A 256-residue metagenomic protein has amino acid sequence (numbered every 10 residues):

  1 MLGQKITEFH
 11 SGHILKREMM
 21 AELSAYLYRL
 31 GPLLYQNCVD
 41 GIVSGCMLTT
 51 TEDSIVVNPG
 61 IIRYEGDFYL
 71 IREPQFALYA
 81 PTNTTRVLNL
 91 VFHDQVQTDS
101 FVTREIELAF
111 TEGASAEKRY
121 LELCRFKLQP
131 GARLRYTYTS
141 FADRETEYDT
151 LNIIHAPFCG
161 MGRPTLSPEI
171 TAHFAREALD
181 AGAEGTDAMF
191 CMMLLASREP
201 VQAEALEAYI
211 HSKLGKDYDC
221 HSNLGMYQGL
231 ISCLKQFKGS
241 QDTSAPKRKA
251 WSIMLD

Functional and structural regions predicted by a protein language model:
M1-I62: N-terminal "first-domain core" detector
F9, I62-D256: Beta-strand-rich solenoidal segments
